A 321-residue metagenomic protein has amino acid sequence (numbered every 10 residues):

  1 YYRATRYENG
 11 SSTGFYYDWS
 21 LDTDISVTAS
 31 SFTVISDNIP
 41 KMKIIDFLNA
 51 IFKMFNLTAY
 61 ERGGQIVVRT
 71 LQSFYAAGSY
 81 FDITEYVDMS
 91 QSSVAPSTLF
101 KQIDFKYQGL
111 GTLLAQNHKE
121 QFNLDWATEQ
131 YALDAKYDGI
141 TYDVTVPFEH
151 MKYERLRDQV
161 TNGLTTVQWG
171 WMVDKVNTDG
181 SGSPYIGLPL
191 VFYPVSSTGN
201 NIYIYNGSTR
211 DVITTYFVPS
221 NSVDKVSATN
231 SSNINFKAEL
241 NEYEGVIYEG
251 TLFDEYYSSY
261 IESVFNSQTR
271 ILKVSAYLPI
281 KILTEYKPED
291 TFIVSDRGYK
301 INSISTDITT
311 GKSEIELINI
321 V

Functional and structural regions predicted by a protein language model:
Y1-R6: Extracellular beta-strand-rich recognition modules
N9-Y17: Edge beta-strands of jelly-roll/beta-sandwich modules across compartments, strongly enriched in secreted/luminal
Y16-V321: C-terminal extracytoplasmic interaction modules
